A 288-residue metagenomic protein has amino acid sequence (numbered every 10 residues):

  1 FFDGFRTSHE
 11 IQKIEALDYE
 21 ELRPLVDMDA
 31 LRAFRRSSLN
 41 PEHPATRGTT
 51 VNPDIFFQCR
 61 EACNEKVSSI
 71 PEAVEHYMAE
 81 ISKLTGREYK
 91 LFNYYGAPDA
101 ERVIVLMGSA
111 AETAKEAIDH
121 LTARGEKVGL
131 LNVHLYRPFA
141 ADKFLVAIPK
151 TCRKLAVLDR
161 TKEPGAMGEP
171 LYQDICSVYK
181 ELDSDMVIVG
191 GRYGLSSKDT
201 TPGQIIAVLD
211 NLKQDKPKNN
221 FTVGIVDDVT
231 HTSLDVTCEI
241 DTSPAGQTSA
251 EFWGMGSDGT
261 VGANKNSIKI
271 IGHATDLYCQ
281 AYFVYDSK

Functional and structural regions predicted by a protein language model:
F1-A16, P244-G256, G262: Conserved anion/nucleotide-ligand pocket segment
F1-N93: Conformationally flexible catalytic loops at phosphate/diphosphate-handling active centers
F2-H9, G108-A110, T161-K162, R192-S197 (+1 more regions): Glycine-rich beta-alpha junction loops
S8-A16, K115-A117, D142-K143, A166-P170 (+2 more regions): Short acidic, glycine/serine/threonine-rich loops at helix termini
E80, L84, P98, V105-H134 (+1 more regions): Anionic-ligand anchoring segments at beta-strand to alpha-helix junctions in alpha/beta enzyme folds, i.e., glycine
R124-K154: Core nucleotide-handling region used for phosphoryl-transfer chemistry
F144-E163, F283-K288: A structural-propensity feature for long, helix-poor, extended segments
K154-S243: Peripheral docking tails and interdomain loops at the edges of cofactor- or intermediate-handling domains
